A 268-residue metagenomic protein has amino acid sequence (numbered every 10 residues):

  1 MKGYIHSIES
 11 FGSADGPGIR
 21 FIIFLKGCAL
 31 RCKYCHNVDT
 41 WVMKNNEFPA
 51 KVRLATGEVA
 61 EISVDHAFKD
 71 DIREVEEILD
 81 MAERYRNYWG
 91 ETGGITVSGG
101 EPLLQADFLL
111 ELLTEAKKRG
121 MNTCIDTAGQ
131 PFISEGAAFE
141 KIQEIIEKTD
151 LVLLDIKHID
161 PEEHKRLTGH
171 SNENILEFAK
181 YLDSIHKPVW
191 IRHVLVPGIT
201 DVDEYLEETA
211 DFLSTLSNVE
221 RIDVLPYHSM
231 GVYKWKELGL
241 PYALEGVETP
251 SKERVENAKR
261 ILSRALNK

Functional and structural regions predicted by a protein language model:
M1-I72, R84-E91: N-terminal [4Fe-4S]-dependent radical SAM core
I8, L225-Y227, K268: Conserved beta-strand termini and adjacent loop/short-helix elements that scaffold enzyme active sites in alpha/beta
V64-F68, K165-S171, G239-E248: Short glycine-enriched, charge-decorated loop/helix-capping segments at active-site entrances that position
D70, E74-E77, N174, D201-Y205 (+1 more regions): Soluble or luminal CAZymes and related metallo-dependent hydrolases
L79-G94, G99-M230, E237: Conserved AdoMet/S-adenosylmethionine-binding subsite of the radical SAM
P188, E253-K268: C-terminal accessory region of radical SAM enzymes
D211, K236-K259: A structural motif corresponding to the C-terminal lobe/cap of the Radical SAM core domain
